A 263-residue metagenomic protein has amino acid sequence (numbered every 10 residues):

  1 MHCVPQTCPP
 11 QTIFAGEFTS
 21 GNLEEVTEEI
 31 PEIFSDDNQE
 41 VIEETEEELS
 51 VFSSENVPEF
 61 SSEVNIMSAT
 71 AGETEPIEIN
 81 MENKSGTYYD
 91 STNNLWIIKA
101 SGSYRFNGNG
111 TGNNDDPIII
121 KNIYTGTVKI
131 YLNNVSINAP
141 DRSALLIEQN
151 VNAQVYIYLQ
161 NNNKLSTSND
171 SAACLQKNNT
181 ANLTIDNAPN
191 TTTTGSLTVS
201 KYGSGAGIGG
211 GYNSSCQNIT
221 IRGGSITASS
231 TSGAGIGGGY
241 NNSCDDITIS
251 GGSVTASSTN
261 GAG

Functional and structural regions predicted by a protein language model:
M1-Q11: Sec-dependent N-terminal signal peptides of Gram-positive bacterial secreted proteins and lipoproteins
F14-E24, E28-G263: A composition-driven surface/loop motif
